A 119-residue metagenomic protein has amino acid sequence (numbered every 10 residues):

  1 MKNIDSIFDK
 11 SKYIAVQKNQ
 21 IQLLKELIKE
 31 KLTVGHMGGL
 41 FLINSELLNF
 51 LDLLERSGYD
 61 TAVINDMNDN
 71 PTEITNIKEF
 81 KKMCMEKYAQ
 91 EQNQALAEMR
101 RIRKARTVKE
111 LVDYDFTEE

Functional and structural regions predicted by a protein language model:
M1-E119: A preference for well-ordered globular domain cores that mediate specific macromolecular interactions or catalysis
